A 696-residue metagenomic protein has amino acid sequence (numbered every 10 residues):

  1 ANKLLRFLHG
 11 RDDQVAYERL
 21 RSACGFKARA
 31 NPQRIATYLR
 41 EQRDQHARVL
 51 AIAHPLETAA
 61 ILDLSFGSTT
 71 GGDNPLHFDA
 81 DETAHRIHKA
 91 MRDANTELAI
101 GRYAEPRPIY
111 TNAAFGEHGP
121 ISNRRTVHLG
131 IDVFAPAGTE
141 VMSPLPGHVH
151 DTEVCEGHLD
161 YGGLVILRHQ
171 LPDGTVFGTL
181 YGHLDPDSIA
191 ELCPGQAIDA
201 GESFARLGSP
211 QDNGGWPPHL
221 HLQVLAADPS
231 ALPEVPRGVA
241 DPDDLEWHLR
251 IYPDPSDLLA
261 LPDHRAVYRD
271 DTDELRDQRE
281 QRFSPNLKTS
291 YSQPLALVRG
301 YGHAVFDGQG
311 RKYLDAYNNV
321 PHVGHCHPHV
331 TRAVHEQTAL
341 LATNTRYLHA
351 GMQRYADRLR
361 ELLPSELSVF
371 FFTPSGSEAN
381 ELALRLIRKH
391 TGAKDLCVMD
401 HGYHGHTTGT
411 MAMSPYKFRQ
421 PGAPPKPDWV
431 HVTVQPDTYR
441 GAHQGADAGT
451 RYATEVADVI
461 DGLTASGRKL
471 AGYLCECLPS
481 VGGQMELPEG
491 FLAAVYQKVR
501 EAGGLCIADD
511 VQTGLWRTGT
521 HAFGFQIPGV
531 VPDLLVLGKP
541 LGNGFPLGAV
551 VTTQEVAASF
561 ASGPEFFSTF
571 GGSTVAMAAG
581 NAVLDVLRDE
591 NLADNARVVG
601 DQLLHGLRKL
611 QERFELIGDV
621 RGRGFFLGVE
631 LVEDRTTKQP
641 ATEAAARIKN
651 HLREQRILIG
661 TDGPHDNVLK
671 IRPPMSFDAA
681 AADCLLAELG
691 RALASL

Functional and structural regions predicted by a protein language model:
Q14-G163, A200, P253-Y268: Surface-exposed, glycine-biased beta-strand/turn segments
I52-A60, S65-T69, A190-E202, S209-D212 (+1 more regions): Acidic, glycine-rich catalytic/binding loops that coordinate metals and/or anionic ligands
A135, D151-E153, H183, S209 (+1 more regions): A residue-level detector for short acidic-glycine micro-motifs
P136, M142, G174-G201: Short histidine-centered loop motifs in beta-beta connectors
V149, S203, K312-Y313: Hydrophobic "anchor" residues
G157-L167, P218-H221: Short aromatic-glycine-enriched beta-strand elements
R269-L696: Conserved N-terminal phosphate-binding loop of PLP-dependent enzymes in the Aspartate aminotransferase
